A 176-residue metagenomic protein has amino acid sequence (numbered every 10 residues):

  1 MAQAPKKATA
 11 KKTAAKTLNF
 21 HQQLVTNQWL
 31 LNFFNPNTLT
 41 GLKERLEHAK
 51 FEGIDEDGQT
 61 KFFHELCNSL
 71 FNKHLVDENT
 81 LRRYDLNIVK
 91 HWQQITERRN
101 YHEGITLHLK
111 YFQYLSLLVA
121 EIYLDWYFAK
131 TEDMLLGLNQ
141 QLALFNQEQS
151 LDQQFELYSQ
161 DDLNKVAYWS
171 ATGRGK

Functional and structural regions predicted by a protein language model:
A2-E78: Charged, amphipathic alpha-helical stretches
C67-S170: Conserved pre-motif I regulatory segment
G175-K176: Conserved glycine(s) of the Walker
